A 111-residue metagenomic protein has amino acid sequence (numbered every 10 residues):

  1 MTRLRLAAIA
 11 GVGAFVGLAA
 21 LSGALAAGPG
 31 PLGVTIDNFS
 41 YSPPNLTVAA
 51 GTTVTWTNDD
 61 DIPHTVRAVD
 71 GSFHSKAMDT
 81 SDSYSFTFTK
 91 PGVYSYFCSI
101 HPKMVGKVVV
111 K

Functional and structural regions predicted by a protein language model:
T2-K111: Extracytoplasmic copper-binding redox domains, predominantly the cupredoxin/blue-copper superfamily
